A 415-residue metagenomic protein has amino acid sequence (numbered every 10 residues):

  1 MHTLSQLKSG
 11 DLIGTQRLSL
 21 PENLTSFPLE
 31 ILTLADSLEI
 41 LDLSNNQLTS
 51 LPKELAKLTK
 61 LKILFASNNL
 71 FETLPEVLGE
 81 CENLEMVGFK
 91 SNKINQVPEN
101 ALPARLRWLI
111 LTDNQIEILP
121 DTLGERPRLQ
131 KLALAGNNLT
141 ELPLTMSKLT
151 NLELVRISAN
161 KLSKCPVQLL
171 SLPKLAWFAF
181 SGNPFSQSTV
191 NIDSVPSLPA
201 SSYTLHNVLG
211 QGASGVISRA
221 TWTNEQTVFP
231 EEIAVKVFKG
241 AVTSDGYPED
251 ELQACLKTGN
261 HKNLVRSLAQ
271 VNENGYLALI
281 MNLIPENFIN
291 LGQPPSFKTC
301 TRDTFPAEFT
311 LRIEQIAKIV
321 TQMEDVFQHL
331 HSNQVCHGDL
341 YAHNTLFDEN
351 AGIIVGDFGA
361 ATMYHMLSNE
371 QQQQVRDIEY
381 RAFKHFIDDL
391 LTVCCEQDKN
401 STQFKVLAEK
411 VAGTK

Functional and structural regions predicted by a protein language model:
L18, L41-L43, L64-A66, V87-F89 (+4 more regions): Conserved hydrophobic beta-strand positions in leucine-rich repeat
F27-I31, L51-K53, L74-E76, I94-N100 (+4 more regions): The feature encodes a structural signal of leucine-rich repeats
G215-A254: ATP-binding glycine-rich loop module of kinase domains
R266-L277: Short beta-strand micro-motifs within the conserved protein kinase catalytic domain, predominantly in the N-lobe
I319-V320: Activation segment signature within eukaryotic-like protein kinase domains
F327, H331-F347: Catalytic-loop of the protein kinase fold
I354, G359-G413: C-lobe/activation-segment region of protein kinase-like
